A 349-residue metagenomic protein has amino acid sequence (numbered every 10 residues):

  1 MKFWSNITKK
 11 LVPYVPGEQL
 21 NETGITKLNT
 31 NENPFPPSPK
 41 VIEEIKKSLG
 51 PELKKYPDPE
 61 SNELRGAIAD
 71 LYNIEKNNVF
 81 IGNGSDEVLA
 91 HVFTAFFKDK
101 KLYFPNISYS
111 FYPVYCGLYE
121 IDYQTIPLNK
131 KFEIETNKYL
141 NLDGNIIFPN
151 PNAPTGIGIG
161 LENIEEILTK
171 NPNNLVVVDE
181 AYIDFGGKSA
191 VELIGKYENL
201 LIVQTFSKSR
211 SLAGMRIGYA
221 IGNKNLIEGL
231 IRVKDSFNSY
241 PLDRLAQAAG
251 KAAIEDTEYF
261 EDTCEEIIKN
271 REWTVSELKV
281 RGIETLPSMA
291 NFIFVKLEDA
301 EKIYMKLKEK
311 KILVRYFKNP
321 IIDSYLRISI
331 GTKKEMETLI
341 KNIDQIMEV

Functional and structural regions predicted by a protein language model:
M1-K55, L142: N-terminal "arm"/small-domain region of PLP-dependent enzymes with the aminotransferase-like
E60, N199-L278, I283-L286: PLP-dependent aminotransferase class I/II
N62-K101: Phosphate-binding glycine-rich loop
E75-V79, K100-K101, E180, E198-N199 (+1 more regions): Short acidic capping loops at alpha-helix termini that bridge into adjacent secondary structure
A95-Y115: Conserved PLP-anchoring active-site segment centered on the Schiff-base-forming lysine
Q124, N129-D184: Active-site phosphate-binding strand-loop segment of PLP-dependent enzymes
E162, E309-K310, V314-R315, N319-V349: PLP-dependent enzyme catalytic core of the Aspartate aminotransferase-like
I267-I268, E277-K310: Conserved PLP-binding catalytic core of the aspartate aminotransferase-like
